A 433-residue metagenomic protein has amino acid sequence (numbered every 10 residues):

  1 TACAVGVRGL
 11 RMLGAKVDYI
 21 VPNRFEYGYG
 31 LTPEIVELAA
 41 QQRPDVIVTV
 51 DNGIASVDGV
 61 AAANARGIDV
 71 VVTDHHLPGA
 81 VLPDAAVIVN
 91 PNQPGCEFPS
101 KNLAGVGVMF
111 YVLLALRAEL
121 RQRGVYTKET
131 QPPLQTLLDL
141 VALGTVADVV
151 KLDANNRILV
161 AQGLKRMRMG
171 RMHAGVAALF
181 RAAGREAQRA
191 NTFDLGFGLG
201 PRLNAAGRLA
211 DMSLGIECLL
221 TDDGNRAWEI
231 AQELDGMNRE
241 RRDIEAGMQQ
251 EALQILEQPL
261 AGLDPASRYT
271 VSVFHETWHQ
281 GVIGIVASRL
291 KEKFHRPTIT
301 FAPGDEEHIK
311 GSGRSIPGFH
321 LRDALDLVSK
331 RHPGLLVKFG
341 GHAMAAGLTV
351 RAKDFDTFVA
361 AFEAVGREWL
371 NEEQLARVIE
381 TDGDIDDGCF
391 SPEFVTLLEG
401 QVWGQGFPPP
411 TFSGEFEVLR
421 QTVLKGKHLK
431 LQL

Functional and structural regions predicted by a protein language model:
T1-V46, R66, D84, A118-K353: Hydrophobic helix-and-loop "lid/oligomerization" segment in the mid-to-C-terminal part of catalytic domains
E37-V106, F110-T127: Active-site cavity-forming subdomains of large catalytic enzyme subunits
D58-A62, V286-R289, E393, L397: A short acidic, amphipathic alpha-helical/loop segment
H75-H76, H279, H342, H428: Histidine-centered active-site/metal-ligand motif
K165, H173, R367-L433: A contiguous loop/helix-start segment that scaffolds small-molecule binding in enzyme catalytic cores
L325-V328, V359-G366: Short amphipathic alpha-helices in soluble, non-transmembrane regions that often serve as interface/regulatory elements
R331-L336, A364-N371: A common structural junction motif
D354-F358: OB-fold single-stranded nucleic acid-binding module
